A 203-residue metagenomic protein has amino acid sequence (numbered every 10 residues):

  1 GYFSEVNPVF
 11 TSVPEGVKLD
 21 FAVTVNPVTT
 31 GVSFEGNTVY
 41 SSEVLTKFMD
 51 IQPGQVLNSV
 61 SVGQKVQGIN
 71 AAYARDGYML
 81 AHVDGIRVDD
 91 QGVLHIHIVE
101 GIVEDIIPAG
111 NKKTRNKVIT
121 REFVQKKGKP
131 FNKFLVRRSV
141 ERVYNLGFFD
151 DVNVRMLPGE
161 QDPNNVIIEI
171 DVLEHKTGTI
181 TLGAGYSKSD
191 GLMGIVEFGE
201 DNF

Functional and structural regions predicted by a protein language model:
G1-L192, E197-E200: Periplasmic polypeptide-binding modules associated with outer-membrane biogenesis and secretion
